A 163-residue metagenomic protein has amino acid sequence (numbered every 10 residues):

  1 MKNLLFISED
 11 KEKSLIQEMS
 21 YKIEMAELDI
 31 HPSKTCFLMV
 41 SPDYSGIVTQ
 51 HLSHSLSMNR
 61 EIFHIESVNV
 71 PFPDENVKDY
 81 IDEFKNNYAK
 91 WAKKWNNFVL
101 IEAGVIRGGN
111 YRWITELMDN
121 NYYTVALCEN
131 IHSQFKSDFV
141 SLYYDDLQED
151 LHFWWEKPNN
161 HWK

Functional and structural regions predicted by a protein language model:
K2-I7, E18-M19, A26-I30, T115-K163: PRPP-dependent phosphoribosyltransferase catalytic core
L5, C36, F98-V99, I106 (+1 more regions): Ordered hydrophobic segments in well-structured contexts
L5, K11-E75: Conserved PRPP/pyrophosphate-binding segment of the phosphoribosyltransferase/PRPP-pathway fold
P32-T35, K94-N97, N120: Short coil/turn segments at beta-strand junctions that form active-site/ligand-binding loops
F37-M39, L100, T124-A126: Structural beta-sheet core signal
S41-D43, G104, C128-N130: Residue-level signal for short, function-critical loop segments
S45-T49, R107-N110, H132-S133: Short, well-ordered alpha-helical microsegments
S53-T115: Short, glycine/charge-rich flexible loops or terminal/linker lids adjacent to PRPP-binding catalytic cores
